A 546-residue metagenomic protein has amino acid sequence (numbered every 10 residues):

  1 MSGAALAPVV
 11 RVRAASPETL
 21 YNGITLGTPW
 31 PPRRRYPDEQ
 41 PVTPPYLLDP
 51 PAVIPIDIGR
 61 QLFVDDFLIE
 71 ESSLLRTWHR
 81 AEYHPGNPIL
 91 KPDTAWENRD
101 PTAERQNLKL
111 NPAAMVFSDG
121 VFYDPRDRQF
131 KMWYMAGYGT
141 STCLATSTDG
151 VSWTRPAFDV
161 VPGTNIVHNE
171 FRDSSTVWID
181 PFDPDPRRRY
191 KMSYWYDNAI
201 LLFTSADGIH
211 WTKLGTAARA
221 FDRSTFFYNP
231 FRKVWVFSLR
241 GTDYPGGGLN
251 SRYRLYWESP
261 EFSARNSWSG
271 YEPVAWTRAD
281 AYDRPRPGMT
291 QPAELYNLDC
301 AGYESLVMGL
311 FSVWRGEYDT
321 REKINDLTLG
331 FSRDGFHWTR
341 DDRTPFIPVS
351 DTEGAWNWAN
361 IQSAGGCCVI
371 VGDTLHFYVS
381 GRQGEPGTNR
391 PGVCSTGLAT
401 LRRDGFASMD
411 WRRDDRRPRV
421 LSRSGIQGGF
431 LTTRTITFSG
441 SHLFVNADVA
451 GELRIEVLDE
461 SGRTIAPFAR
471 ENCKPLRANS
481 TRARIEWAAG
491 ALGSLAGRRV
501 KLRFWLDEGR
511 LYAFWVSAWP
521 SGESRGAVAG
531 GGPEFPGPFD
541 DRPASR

Functional and structural regions predicted by a protein language model:
M1-A7: N-terminal export leaders
A7-R546: Carbohydrate-active catalytic/glycan-binding domains of CAZyme proteins, especially the secreted or lumenal ectodomains
